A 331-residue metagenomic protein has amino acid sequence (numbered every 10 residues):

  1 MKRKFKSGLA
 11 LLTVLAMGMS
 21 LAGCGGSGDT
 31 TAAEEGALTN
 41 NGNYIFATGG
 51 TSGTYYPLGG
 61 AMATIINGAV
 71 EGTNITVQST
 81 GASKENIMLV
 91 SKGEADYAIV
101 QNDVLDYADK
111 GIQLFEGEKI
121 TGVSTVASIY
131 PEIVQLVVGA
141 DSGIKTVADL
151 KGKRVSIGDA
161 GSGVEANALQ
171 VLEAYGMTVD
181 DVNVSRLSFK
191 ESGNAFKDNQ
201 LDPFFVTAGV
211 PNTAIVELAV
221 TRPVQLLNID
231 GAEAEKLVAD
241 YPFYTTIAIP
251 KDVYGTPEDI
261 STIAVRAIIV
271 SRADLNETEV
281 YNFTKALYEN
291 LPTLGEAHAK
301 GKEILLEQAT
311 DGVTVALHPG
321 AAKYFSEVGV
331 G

Functional and structural regions predicted by a protein language model:
M1-N43: Short, low-complexity disordered leader/linker segments with a strong preference for bacterial N-terminal type II
G36-I45, T54-A61, K84-L105, Q135: Conserved N-terminal glycine/acidic-rich loop preference
N41, V70-G72, A82-E85, K92 (+6 more regions): Extracytoplasmic
N41-A69, T73-V77, E132-D198, V315 (+1 more regions): Bilobed "Venus flytrap"/periplasmic-binding protein-like clamshell domains and structurally analogous long
A63-E71, S91-A95, K110, V155 (+6 more regions): Sec-exported extracytoplasmic/periplasmic mature domains
A95-Y130, N212: Acidic, polar ligand-binding/catalytic clefts
N102-V104, K110-L114, S142, V179-I269 (+1 more regions): Pocket-lining segment of extracytoplasmic ligand-binding domains
I260-G331: Segments of small-molecule ligand-sensing domains
